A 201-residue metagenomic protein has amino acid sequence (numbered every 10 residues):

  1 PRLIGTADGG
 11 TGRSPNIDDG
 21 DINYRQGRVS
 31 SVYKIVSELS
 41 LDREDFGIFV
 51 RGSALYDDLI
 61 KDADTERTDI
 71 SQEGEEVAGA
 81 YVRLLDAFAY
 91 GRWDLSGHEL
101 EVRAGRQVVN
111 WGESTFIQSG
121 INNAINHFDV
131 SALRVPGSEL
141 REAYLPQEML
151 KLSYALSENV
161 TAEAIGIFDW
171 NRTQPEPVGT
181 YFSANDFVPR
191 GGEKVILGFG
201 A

Functional and structural regions predicted by a protein language model:
P1-V32, A63: Surface-exposed strand-loop-strand hairpins of Gram-negative outer-membrane beta-barrel proteins
L3-I17, P177, Y181-F182, P189-A201: Flexible glycine-rich, low-complexity coil/linker segments exposed to the extracellular/periplasmic environment
L39: Long, basic N-terminal domains or extensions that often function in RNA/ssDNA interaction or organelle/cellular
D42-G191: Outer membrane beta-barrel
